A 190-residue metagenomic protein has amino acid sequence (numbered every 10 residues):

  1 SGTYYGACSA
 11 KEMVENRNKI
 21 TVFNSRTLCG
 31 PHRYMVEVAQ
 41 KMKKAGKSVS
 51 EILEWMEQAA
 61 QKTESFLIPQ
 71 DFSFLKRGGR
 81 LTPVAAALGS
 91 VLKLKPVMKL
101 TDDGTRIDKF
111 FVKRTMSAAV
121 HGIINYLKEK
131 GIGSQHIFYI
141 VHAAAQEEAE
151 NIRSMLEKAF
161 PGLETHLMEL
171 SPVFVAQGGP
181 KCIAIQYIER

Functional and structural regions predicted by a protein language model:
T3-T21, T27-R190: Mixed-charge interfacial surface used for oligomerization/domain docking and macromolecular partner engagement
